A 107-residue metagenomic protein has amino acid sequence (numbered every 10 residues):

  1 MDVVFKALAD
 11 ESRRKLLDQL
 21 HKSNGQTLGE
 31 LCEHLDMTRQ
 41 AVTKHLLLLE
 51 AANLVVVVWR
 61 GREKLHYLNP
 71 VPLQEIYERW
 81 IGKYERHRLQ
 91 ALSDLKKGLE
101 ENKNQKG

Functional and structural regions predicted by a protein language model:
D2-T38, E63-R79: N-terminal helix-turn-helix DNA-binding core of bacterial DNA-binding proteins
V3, K15, L46-L47, S93: Active-site phosphate/pyrophosphate-handling residues
S12, A41, L48: Residues in the helix-turn-helix
D18, E50, V56, K96: A cross-family signal for key residues in well-ordered alpha-helices that form functional helical elements
D18, T43-K44: Base-recognition residues in the alpha-helical recognition helix of bacterial helix-turn-helix
K22, Q74-G107: Amphipathic alpha-helical dimerization/coiled-coil segments that flank or bridge DNA-binding/regulatory modules
E33, K44, E50-A51: Alpha-helical residues within the helix-turn-helix
A51-G61, Y67: Beta-hairpin "wing" of winged helix-turn-helix
